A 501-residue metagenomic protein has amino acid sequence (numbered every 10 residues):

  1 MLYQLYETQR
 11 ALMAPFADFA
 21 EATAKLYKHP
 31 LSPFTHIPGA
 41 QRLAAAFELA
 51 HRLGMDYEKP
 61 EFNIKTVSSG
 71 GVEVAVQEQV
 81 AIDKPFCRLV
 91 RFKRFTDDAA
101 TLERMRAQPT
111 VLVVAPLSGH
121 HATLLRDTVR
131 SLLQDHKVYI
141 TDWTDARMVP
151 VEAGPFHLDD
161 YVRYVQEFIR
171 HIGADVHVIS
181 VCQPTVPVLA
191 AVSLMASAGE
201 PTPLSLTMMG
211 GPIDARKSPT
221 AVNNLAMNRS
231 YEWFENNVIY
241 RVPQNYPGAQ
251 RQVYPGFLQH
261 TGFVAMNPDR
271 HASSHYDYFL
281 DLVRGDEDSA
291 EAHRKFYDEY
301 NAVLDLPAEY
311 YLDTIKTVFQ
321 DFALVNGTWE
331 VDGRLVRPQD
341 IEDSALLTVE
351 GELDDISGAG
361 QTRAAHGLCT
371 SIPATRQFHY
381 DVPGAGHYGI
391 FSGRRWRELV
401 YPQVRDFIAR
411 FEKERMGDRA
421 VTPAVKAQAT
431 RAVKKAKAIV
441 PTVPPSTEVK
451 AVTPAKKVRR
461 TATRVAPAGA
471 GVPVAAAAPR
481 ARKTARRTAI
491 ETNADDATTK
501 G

Functional and structural regions predicted by a protein language model:
M1-A45, A174, A191-E309: Alpha/beta-hydrolase-fold enzymes
E61-S68, V72-V149: Short, surface-exposed "cap/lid" segments of acyl-processing enzymes
M148-P150, D160-H177, L189-S193: Conserved acidic catalytic loop of the alpha/beta-hydrolase fold
I341-E342, L347-E350, D354: Short beta-strand/loop motif that positions the catalytic acidic residue of the alpha/beta-hydrolase fold
D355-Q361, P373: Conserved alpha/beta-hydrolase "acid-adjacent" motif
C369-H387: Catalytic histidine neighborhood in serine/cysteine hydrolases with alpha/beta-hydrolase-type architecture
V382-E398: Catalytic histidine-centered segment of alpha/beta-hydrolase-like enzymes
E414-G501: Intrinsically disordered, polybasic Lys/Arg-rich low-complexity tracts
